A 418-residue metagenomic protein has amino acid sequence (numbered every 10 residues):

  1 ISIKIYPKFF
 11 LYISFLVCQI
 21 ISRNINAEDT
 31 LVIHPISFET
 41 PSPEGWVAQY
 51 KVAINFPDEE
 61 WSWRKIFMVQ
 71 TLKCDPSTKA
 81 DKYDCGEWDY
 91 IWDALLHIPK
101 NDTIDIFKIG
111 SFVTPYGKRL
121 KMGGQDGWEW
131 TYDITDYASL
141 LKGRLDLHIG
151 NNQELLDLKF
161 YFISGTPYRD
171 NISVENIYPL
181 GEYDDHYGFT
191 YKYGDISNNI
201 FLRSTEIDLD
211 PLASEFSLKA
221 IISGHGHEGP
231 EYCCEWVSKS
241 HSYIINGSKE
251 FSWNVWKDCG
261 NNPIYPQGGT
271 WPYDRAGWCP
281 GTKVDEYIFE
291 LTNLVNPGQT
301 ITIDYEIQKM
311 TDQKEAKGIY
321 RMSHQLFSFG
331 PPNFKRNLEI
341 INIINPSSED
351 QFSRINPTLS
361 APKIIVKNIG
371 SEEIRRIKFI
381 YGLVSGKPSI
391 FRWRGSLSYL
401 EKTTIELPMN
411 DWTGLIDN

Functional and structural regions predicted by a protein language model:
I1-T30, F352-R354: Bacterial Sec-dependent N-terminal signal peptides
R23-D81, L156-E231, M322, L326-F334: Solvent-exposed, flexible loop/coil segments flanking beta-strands in beta-rich domains
E28-L31, P35, Y50, K73-Y168 (+2 more regions): Beta-strand-rich ligand-recognition modules
V32, T40, M310-Q313, K317-N418: Extracellular/luminal regions of secreted and cell-surface proteins that mediate adhesion/ECM remodeling
A53, F289-L291, T404-N410: Exposed aromatic-hydrophobic patches
E60-S62, T78, E228, C234 (+2 more regions): A short beta-turn/strand-edge loop motif at beta-sheet boundaries
W63, L140-K142, A213, G298-T300 (+3 more regions): Extracellular Ig-like/FN3 beta-sandwich strand-entry sites
K192-G194, T205-I207, R275-G277, E290-L294 (+2 more regions): Beta-strand-rich interaction surfaces with strong enrichment in secreted/lumenal proteins
